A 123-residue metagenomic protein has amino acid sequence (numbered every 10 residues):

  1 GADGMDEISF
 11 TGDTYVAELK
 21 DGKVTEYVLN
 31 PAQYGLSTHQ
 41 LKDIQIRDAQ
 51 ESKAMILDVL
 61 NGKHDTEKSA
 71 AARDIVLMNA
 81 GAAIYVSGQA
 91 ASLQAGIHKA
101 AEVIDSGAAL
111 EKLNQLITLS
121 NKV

Functional and structural regions predicted by a protein language model:
G1-V123: Glycine-rich anion-binding loops and their surrounding alpha/beta cores
